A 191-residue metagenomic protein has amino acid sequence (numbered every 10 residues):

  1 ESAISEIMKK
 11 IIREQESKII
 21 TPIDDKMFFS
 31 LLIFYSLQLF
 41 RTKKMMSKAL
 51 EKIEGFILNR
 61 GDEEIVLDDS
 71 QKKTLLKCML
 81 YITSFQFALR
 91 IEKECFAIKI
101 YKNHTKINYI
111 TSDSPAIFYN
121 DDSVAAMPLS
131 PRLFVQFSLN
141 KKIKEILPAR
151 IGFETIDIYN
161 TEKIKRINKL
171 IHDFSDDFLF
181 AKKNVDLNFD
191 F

Functional and structural regions predicted by a protein language model:
E1-F191: Alpha-helical structural context detector biased toward long hydrophobic helices
